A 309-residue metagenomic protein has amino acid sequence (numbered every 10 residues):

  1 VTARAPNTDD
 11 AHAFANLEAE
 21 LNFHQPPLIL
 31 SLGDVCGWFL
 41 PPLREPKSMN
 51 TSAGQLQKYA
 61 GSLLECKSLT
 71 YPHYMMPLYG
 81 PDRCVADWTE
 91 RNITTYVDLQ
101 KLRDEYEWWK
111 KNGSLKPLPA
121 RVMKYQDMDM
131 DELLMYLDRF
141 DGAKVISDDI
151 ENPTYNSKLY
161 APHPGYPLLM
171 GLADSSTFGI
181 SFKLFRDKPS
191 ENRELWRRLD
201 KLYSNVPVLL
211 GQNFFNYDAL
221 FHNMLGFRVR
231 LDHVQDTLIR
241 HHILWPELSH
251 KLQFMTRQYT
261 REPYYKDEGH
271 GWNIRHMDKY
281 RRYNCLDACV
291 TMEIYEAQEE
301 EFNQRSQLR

Functional and structural regions predicted by a protein language model:
V1-K116: A polyanion-binding, active-site-adjacent surface
N16, D98-K101, E132, E194-R198 (+1 more regions): Well-ordered alpha-helical segments embedded in enzymatic catalytic cores
W38-F39, A86, D218-H222, H250-L252 (+1 more regions): Switch/connector loops and helix/strand junctions flanking conserved nucleotide-binding motifs in nucleotide-processing
F39-P42, E105, M224-L225, Q258 (+2 more regions): Active-site catalytic microenvironments for nucleophilic, acid-base chemistry
M76-P77, V97-Q100, D104, T237-L238 (+3 more regions): Residues on a specific face of well-ordered alpha-helices
K111-R121, R228-D232, T237, P246 (+2 more regions): Mixed-charge, glycine-rich, non-catalytic linkers/tails in nucleic-acid processing enzymes
S114-F254, Q258: Conserved RNase H-like, two-metal-ion catalytic cores of nucleic-acid enzymes
